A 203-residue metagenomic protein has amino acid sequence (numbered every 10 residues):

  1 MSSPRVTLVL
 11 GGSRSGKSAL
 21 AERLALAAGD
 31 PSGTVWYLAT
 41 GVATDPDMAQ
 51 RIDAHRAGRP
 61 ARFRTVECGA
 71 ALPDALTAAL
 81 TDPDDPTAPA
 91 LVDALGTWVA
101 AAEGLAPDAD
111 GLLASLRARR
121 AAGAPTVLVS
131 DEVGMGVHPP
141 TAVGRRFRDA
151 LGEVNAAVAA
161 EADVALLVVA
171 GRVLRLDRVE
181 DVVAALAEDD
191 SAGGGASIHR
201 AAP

Functional and structural regions predicted by a protein language model:
S3-A79: Conserved P-loop
L8, P89-L91, V127-V129: Structural motif
A21, H55, L91, D131 (+1 more regions): Residue-level signal for inorganic ion chemistry
A28-P31, A79-A88, A121-G123: Glycine-rich phosphate-binding loop signature in dinucleotide/nucleotide-binding domains
G33-W36, A88, P125, V164: Residues at the starts of beta-strands that form the adenosine-phosphate
Y37-A39, V92, L128, L167: Structural beta-sheet core signal
G58-D110: Helix-adjacent hinge/juxtasegments
T97-P203: Replace "adjacent to P-loop NTPase cores in ATP/GTP-dependent enzymes" with "adjacent to NTP-binding cores
